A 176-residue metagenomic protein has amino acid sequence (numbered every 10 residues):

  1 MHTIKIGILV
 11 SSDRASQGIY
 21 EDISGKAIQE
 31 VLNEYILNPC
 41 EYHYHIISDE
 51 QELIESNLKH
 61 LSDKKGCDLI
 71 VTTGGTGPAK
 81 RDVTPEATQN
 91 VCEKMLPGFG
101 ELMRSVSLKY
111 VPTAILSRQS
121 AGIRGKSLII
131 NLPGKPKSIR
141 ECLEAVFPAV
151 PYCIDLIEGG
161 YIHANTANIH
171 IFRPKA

Functional and structural regions predicted by a protein language model:
M1-A176: Non-catalytic beta/alpha edge segments that cap or flank active sites
